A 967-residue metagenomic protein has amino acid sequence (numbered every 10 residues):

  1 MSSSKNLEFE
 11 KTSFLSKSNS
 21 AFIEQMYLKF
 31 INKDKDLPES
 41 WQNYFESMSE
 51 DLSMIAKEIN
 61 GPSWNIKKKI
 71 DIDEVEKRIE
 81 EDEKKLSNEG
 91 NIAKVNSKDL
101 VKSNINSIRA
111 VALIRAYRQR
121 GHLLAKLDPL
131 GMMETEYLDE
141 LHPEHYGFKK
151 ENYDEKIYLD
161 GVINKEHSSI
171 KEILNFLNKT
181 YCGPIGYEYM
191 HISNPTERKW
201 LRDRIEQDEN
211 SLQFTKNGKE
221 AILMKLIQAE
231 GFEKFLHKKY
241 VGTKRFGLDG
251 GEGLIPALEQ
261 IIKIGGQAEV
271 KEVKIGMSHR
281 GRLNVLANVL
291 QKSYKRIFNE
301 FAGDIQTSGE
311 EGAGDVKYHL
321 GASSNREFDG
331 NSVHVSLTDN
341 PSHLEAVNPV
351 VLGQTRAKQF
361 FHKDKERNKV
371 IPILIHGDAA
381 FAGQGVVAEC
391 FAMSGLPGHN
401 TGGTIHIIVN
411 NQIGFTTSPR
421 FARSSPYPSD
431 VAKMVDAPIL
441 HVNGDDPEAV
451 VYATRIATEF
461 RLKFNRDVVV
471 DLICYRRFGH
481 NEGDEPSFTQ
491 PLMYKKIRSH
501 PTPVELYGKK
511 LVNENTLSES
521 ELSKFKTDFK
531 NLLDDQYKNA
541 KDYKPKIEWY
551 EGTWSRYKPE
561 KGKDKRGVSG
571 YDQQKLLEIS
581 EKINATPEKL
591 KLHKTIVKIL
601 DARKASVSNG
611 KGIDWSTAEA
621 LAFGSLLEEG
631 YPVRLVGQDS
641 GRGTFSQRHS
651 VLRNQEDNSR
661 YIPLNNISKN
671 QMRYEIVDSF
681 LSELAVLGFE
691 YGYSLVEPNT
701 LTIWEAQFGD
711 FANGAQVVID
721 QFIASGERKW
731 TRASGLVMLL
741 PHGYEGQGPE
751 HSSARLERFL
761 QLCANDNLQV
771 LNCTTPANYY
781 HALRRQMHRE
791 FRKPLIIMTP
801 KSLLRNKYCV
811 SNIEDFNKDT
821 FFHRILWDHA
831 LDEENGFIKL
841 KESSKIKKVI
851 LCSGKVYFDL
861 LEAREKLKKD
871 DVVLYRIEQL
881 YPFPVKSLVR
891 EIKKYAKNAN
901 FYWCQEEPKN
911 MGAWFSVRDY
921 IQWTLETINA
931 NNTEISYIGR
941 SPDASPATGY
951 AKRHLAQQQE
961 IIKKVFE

Functional and structural regions predicted by a protein language model:
S2-V386, F391-S424, D430, V435-L440 (+9 more regions): Conserved internal helical-beta-strand scaffold that buttresses enzyme catalytic cores
F360, I662-N665, L687-L695, E757 (+4 more regions): Glycine-/acidic-rich phosphate or pyrophosphate-binding loops and their flanking alpha/beta elements
D430-D436, E656-D657, E697, Q761-C763 (+3 more regions): Short helix-loop-beta junction
P438-Y494, S499, Y507-S520, V872-V873 (+3 more regions): Structured mid-domain segments that build the active-site/substrate or prosthetic-cofactor binding neighborhood
H441, V504, A764-C773, P800-N806 (+2 more regions): Extended, charge-rich low-complexity interaction segments
A457, L783-H788, V810-I813, S887-K894 (+1 more regions): Short, surface-exposed amphipathic charged segments that create phosphate/polyanion-binding patches used for binding
N670-I676, Y857, L861-K897: Generic long, charged, amphipathic alpha-helical segments
S887-S941: C-terminal structured "cap/appendage" subdomains that terminate the fold
